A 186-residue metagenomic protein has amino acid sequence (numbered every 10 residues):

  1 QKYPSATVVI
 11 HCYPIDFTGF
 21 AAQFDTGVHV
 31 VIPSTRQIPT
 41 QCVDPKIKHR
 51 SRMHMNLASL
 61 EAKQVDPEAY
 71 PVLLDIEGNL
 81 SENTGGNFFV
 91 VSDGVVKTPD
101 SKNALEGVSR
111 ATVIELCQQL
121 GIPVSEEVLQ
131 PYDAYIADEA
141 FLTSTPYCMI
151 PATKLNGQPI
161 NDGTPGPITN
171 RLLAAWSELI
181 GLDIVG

Functional and structural regions predicted by a protein language model:
Q1-G186: Helix-start/capping segments and mature chain N-termini
